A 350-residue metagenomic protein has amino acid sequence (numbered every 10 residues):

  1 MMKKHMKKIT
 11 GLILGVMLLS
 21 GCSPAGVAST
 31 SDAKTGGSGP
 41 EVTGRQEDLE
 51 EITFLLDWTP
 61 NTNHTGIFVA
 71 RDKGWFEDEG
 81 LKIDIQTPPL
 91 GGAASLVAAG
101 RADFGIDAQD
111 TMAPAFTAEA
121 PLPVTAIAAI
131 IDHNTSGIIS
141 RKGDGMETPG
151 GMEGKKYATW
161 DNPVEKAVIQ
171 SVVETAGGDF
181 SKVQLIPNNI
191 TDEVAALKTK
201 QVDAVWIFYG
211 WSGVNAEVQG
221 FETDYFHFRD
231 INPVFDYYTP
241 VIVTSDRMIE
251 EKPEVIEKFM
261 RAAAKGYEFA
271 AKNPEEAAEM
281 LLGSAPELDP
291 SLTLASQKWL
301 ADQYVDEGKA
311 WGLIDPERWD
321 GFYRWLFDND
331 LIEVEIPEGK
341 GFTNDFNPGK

Functional and structural regions predicted by a protein language model:
M1-E50, G349-K350: Short, low-complexity disordered leader/linker segments with a strong preference for bacterial N-terminal type II
G26-S29, E79, A278-M280, V334-I336: Short, hydrophobic secondary-structure boundary micro-motifs
D32-D179, Q184-N189, T199, D203-G210 (+1 more regions): Short, glycine-/small- and polar/acidic-enriched structural segments that line small-molecule recognition paths
A102, D107, D302-L313, D345-K350: Short amphipathic alpha-helical segments at helix boundaries and their inter-helical linkers
T111, D192-A196, K200-A285: Pocket-lining segment of extracytoplasmic ligand-binding domains
F180-Q184, A285-K298, E333-K340: Short, surface-exposed acidic
E250-N329: Secondary-structure end/capping motifs
W319-K350: Conserved C-terminal helix/tail region of periplasmic/extracytoplasmic solute-binding proteins
